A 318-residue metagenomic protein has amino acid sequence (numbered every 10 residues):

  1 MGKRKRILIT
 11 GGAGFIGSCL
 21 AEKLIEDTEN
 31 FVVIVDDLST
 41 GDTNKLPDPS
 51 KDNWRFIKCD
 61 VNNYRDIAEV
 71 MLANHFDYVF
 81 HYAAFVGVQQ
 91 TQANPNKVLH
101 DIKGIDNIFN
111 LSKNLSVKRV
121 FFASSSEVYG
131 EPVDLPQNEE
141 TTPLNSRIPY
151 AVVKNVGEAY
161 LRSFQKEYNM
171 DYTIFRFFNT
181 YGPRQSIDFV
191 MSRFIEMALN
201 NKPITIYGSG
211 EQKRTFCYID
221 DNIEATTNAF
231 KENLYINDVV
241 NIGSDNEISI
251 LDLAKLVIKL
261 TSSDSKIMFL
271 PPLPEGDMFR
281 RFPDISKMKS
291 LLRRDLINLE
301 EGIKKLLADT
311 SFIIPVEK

Functional and structural regions predicted by a protein language model:
M1-T180, D309: N-terminal Rossmann-like NAD(P)+-binding domain of SDR-like oxidoreductases, especially those catalyzing
N62, A93, H100-K103, I148 (+7 more regions): Residue-level signal for the nucleotide or nucleotide-sugar donor/cofactor binding architecture
N155, T180-R193, N200-K202, Y207 (+5 more regions): Glycine/proline-rich active-site loop of Rossmann-fold NAD(P)-dependent oxidoreductases
V156, Y160, F164, F194 (+2 more regions): Hydrophobic alpha-helix immediately C-terminal to the catalytic Tyr-X-X-X-Lys motif of short-chain
V190, S249-T261, G302-L306: PAPS/PAP-binding and catalytic site of the sulfotransferase fold
S209, N237-V240, I248-A254, S262-R280: C-terminal "lid/loop" region of Rossmann-like NAD(P)-dependent oxidoreductases
N222, T226, I242, L253 (+2 more regions): Non-catalytic, hydrophobic alpha-helical segments
L299-K318: Amphipathic terminal alpha-helices
